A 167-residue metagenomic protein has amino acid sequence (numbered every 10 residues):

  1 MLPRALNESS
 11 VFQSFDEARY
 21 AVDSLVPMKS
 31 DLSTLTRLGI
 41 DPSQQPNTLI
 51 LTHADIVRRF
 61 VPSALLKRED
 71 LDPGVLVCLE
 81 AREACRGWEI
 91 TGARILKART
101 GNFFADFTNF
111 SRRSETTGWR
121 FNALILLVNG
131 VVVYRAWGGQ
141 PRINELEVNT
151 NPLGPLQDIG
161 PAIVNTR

Functional and structural regions predicted by a protein language model:
M1-R167: Residues within mature, well-folded domains
